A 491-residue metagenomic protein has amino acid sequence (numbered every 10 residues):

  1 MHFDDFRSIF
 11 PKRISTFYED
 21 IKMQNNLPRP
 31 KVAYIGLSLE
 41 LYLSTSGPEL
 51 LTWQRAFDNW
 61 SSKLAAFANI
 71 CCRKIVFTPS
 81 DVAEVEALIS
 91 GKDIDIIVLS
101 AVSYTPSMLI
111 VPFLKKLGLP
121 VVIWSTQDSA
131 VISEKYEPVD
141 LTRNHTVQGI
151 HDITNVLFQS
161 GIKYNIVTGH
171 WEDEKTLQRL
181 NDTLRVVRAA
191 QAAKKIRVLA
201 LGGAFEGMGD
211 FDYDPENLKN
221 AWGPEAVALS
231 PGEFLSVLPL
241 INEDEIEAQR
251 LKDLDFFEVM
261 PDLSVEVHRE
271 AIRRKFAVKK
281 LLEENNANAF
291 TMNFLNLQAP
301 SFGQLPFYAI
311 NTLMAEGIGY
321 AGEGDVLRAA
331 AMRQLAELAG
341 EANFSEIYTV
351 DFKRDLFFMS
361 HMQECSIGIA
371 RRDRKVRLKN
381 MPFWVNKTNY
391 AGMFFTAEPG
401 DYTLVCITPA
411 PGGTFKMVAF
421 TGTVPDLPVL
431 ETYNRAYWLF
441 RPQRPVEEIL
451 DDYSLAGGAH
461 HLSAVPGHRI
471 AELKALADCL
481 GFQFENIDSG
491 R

Functional and structural regions predicted by a protein language model:
I9-K22: Short, Lys/Arg-enriched N-terminal segments with co-localized hydrophobic residues within the first ~10-30 amino acids
M23-V76, G209-V259: N-terminal glycine-rich anion-binding loop in soluble enzyme alpha/beta folds
R55-L99, K116, E266-E284: Alpha/propeptide regions of enzymes that mature by internal proteolysis
F77-K194, F357-H361: Cofactor- and metal-binding active-site motifs of prokaryotic enzymes that mediate redox/radical or nucleophilic
S103-G118, A299-N311, R441-V446: Short Gly/Thr/Asp-enriched flexible loops that form oxyanion-binding sites at enzyme active sites
P138-E341: Conserved, well-structured core segments that form the ligand-binding/active-site neighborhood of functional domains
G317-V429: C-terminal catalytic subdomain
V385-R491: Extended hydrophobic packing segments that form well-structured cores
